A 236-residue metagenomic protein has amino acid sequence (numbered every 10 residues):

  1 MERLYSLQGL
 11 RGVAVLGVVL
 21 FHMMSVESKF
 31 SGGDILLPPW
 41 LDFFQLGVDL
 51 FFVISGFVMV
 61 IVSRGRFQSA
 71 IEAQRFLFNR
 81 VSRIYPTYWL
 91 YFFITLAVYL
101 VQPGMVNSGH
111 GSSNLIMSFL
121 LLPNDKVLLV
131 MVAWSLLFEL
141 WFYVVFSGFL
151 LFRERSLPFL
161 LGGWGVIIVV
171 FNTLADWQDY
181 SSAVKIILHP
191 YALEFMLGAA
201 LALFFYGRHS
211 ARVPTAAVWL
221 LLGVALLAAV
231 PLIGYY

Functional and structural regions predicted by a protein language model:
M1-L7: Short, Lys/Arg-rich, polar N-terminal cytosolic tail immediately upstream of the first transmembrane signal-anchor
Q8, G12-V15, V48-D49, S55 (+1 more regions): Residues within membrane-spanning alpha-helices of integral membrane proteins, especially the hydrophobic core/packing
R11, H22, R83, A199: Histidine-centered divalent metal-coordination motifs
L16, L20, L50, W89-A97 (+5 more regions): Generic alpha-helical transmembrane segments of integral inner-membrane proteins, especially permease/transport modules
V18-K29: Alpha-helical transmembrane segments of multi-pass membrane proteins
V26, L36-L46, V60-S63, A70-R80 (+4 more regions): Membrane-interface helix-loop-helix regions
F44, G111-Y236: Aromatic-enriched alpha-helical transmembrane segments of multi-pass intramembrane proteins
D49-F57, Y91, E194-A202: Hydrophobic cores of alpha-helical transmembrane segments in multi-pass inner/ER membrane proteins, independent
